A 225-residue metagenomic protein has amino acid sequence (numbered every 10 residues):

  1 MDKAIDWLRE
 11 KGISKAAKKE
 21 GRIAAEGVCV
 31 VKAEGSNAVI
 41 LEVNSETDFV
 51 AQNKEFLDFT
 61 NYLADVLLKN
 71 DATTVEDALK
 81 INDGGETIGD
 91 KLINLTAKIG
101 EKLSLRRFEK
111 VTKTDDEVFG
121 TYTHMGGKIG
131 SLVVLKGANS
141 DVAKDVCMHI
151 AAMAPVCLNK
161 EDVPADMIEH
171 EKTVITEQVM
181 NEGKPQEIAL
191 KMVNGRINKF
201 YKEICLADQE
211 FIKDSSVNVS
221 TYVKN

Functional and structural regions predicted by a protein language model:
M1-N225: N-terminal assembly/interaction segments in proteins that build large macromolecular machines
